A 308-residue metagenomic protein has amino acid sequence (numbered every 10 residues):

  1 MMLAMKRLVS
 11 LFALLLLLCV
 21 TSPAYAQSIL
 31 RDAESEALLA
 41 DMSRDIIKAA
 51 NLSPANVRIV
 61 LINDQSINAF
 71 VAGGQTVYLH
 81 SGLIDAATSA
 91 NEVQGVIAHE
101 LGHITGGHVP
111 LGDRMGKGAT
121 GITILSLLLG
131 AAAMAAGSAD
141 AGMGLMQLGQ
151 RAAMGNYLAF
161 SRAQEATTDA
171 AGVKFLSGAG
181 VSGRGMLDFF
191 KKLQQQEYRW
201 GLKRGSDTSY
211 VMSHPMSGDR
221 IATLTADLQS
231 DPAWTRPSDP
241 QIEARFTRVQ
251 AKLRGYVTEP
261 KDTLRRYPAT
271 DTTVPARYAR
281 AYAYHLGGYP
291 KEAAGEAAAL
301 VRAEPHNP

Functional and structural regions predicted by a protein language model:
M1-Q75, H80-T88, A153-M154, Y198-R199 (+4 more regions): Hydrophobic or amphipathic, alpha-helical segments that drive membrane association/targeting
R31-A33, A37, I59, N156 (+1 more regions): Extracytoplasmic and endomembrane cell-envelope/extracellular-matrix remodeling and assembly machinery
A55-R58, D113-K117, G121, A141-L145 (+1 more regions): Acidic/histidine metal-binding catalytic segments
I67-F70, T105, A133-A139, Q195-K203: Secretory-pathway/luminal and periplasmic proteins that interact with or process carbohydrate-rich
L79, G95-H103, G107-H108, T168: Active-site recognition of the HExxH zinc-binding catalytic motif
A98, I104-G107, G142-S161: Catalytic-site beta-strand/loop segments enriched in glycine and acidic/polar residues
L101-G118, A136: Catalytic Zn2+-binding segment of zinc metalloproteases
G121-A136, G144-N156: Membrane-active amphipathic alpha-helices enriched in small hydrophobic residues
